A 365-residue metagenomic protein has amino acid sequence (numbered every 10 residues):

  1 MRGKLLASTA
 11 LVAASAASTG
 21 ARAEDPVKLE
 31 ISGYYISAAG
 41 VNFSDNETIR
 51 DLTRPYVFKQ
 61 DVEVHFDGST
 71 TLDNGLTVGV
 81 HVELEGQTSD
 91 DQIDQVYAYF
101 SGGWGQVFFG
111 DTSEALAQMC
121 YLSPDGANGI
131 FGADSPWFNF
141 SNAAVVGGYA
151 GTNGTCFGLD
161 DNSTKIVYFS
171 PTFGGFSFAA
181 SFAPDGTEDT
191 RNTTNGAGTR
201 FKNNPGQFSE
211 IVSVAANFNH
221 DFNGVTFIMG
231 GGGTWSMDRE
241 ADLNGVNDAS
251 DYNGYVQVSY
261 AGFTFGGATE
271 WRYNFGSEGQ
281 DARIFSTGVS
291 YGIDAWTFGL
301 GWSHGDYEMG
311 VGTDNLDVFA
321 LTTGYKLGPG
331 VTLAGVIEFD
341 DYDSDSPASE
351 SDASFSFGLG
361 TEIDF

Functional and structural regions predicted by a protein language model:
M1-A23: Gram-negative bacterial Sec-dependent N-terminal signal peptides
E24-V41, R50-E188, F208-E210, N217-D221: Outer membrane beta-barrel
P26, P55-D61, S89-I93, F157-D161 (+6 more regions): Transmembrane beta-barrel outer-membrane domains
S37-F43, L84-T88, S113-A115, G175 (+9 more regions): Transmembrane beta-strands of outer-membrane beta-barrel pores
H65-D67, Y97-Y99, V167-F169, A215-N217 (+5 more regions): Outer-membrane beta-barrel architecture
N74-V78, W104-F108, G175-F178, N223-M229 (+3 more regions): Repeated loop/turn-to-beta-strand initiation elements of outer-membrane beta-barrel proteins
Q207-T322: Detector for outer-membrane/organellar transmembrane beta-barrel domains, recognizing the amphipathic beta-strand
A353-F365: Outer-membrane beta-barrel "beta-signal"
